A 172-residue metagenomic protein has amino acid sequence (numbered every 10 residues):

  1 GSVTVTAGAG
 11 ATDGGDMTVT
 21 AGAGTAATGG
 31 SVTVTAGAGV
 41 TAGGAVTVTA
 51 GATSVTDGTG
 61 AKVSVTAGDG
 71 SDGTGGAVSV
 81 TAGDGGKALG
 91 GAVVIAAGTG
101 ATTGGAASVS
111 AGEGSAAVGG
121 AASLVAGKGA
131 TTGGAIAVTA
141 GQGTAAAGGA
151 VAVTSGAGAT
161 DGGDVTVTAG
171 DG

Functional and structural regions predicted by a protein language model:
G1-G172: Surface-exposed, glycine- and small/polar-enriched segments that build interaction surfaces at terminal
